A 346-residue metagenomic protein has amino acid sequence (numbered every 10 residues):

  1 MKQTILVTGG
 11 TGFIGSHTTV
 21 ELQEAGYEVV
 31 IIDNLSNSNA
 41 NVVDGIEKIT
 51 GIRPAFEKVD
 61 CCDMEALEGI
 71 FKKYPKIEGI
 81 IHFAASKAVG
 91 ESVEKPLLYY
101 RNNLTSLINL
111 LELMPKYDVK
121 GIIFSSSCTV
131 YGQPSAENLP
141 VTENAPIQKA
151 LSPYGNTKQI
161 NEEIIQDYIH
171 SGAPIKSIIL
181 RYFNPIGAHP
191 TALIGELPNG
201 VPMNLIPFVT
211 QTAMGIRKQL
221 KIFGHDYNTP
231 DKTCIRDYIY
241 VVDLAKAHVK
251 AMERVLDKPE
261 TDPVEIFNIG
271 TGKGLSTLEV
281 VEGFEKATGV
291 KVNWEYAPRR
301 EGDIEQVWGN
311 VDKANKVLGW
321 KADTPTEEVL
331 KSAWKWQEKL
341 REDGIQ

Functional and structural regions predicted by a protein language model:
K2-G79, V201: N-terminal Rossmann/SDR dinucleotide-binding element
H17, E21, L113, I164 (+1 more regions): Rossmann-fold NAD(P)-dependent oxidoreductase module
C62-D63, K95, N310, P325: Acidic/polar helix N-cap motif
A66, N109-L113, D243-K246: Conserved mid-core alpha-helix of short-chain dehydrogenase/reductase
E78-I81, I123: N-terminal Rossmann-like NAD(P) cofactor-binding module of classical short-chain dehydrogenase/reductase
A84-K87, S126-S127: Conserved NAD(P)H cofactor-binding loop of Rossmann-fold oxidoreductase domains
E94-L97, R101, T105-E112, K116 (+2 more regions): Catalytic helix-loop patch of NAD(P)-dependent Rossmann-fold dehydrogenases
I206-Q346: C-terminal substrate-binding subdomain of Rossmann-fold SDR/epimerase-dehydratase oxidoreductases
